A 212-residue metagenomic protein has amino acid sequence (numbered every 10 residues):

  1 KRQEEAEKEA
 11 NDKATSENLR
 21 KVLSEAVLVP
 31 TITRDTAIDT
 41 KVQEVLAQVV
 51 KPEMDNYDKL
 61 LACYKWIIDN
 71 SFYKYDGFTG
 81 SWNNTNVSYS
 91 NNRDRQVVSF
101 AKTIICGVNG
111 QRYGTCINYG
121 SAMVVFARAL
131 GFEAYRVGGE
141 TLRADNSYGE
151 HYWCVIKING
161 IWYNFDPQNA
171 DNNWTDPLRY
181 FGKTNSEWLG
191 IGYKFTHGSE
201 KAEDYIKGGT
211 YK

Functional and structural regions predicted by a protein language model:
K1-K21: Intrinsically disordered, low-complexity N-terminal segments that are enriched in acidic
L19-R20, I32-D39, C63, L189-G198: Non-catalytic ligand/cofactor/substrate-binding and regulatory segments of enzyme domains
L28-V108: Secondary-structure boundary elements
N56-I67, R112-A127: Active-site nucleophilic cysteine motif
K74-G77, N91-D94, G110, S147-E150 (+2 more regions): Repeated polar recognition positions within modular binding domains
N118-E187: Hydrophobic/aromatic-rich core segments of domains that either
P177-K212: Low-complexity, Gly/Ser/Thr/Pro-rich intrinsically disordered linker/tail segments
